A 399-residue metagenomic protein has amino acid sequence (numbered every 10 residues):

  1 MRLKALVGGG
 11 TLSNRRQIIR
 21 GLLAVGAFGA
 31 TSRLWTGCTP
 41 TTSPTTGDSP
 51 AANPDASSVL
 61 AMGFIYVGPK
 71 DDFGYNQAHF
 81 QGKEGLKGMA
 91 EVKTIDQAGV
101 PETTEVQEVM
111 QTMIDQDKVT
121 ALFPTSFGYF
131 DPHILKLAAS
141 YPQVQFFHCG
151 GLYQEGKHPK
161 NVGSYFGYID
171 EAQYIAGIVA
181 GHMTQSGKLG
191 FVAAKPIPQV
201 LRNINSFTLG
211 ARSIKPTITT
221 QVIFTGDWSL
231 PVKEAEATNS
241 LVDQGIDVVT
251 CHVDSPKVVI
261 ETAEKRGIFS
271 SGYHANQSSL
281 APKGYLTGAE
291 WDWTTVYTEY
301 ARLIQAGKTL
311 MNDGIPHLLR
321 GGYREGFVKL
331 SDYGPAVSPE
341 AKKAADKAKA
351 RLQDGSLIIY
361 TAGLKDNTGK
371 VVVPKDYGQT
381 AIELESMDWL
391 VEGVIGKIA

Functional and structural regions predicted by a protein language model:
M1-C38: N-terminal secretory signal peptides
G8-L12, L34-M62: C-terminal segment of N-terminal export signals and the immediately downstream linker at the start of the mature
S49-A399: A residue-level marker of the well-folded mature domains of exported/periplasmic proteins
